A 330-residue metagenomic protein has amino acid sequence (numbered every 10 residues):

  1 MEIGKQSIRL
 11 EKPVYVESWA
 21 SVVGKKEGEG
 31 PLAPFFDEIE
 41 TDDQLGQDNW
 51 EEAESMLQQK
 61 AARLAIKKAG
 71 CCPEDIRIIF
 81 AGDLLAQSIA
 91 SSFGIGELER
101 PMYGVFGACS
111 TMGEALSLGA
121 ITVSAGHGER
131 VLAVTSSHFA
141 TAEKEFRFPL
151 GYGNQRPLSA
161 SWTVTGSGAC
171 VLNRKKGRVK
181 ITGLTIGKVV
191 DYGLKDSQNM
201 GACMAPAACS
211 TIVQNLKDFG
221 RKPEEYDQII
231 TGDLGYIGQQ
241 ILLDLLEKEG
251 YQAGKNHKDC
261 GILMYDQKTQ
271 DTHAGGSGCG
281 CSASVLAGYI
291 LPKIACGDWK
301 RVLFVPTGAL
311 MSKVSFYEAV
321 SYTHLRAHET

Functional and structural regions predicted by a protein language model:
M1-F80, L84-A90, E97, A207-E224 (+5 more regions): Conserved active-site "lid/cap" helical segment
T41-G46, S92-F106, F148-Q155, V190-L194 (+1 more regions): Glycine/charged-rich beta-loop-alpha catalytic/anionic-binding loops adjacent to active sites
N49-L57, R77-T122, S159-W162, G168-A169 (+1 more regions): Active-site-proximal gating segment of KS-fold condensing enzymes and close homologs
A81-G82, V131-S137, V302-T307: Short beta-strand segments
F106-A133, C170-L172, S277-W299: Active-site-proximal alpha-helical scaffold in enzymes
F146-S167, N173, K188-Q214: Active-site glycine-rich loop that binds ribose-phosphate moieties when present
L172-R178: Channel- or pocket-lining gating/hinge segments that regulate access to a cavity or pore
T323-T330: Conserved small/polar residues in nucleotide/adenosyl-binding loops
